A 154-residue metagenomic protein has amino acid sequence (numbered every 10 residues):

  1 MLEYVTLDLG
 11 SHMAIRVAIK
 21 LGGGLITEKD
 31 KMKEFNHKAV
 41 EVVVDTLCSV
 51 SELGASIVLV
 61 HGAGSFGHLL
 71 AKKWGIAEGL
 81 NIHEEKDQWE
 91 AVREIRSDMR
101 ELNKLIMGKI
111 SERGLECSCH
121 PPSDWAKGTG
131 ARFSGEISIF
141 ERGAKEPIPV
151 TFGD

Functional and structural regions predicted by a protein language model:
M1-E3, H68, H83: Generic detection of intrinsically disordered/low-complexity segments and helix-coil linkers/edges
L2-V58: N-terminal glycine-/serine-/threonine-rich phosphate-binding loop
A18-G22, V60-H61, H120-P121, V150-F152: Short beta-strand segments
L25-T27, G64-L69, W125-K127: Short, active-site-adjacent cap segments at secondary-structure transitions
K29-K31, L69-K73, G130-R132: Short acidic, glycine/serine/threonine-rich loops at helix termini
E34-D45, E52, H61, S65 (+5 more regions): Conserved active-site and cofactor/substrate-binding residues in soluble primary-metabolism enzymes
G64-L80: Glycine-rich loop at the start of a catalytic domain that most often binds anionic cofactors/ligands
G75-G153: Ligand-binding beta-strand-loop-alpha-helix segment within the catalytic cores of soluble metabolic enzymes
